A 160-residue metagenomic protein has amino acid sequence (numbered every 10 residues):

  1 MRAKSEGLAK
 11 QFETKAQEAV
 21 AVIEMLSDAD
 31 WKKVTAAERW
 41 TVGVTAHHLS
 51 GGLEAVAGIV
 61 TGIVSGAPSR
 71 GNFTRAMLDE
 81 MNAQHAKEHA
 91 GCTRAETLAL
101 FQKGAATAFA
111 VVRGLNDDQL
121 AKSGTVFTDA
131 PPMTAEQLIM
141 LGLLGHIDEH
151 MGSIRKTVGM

Functional and structural regions predicted by a protein language model:
M1-Q17: Extreme N-terminal tail/first-helix region
S5-E6, C92-L98, I139-M140: Active-site rim elements
F12-V44: Long, hydrophobic N-terminal alpha-helical segment
A16-E24, L53-A57, T61, Q102-N116 (+2 more regions): Structural signal for well-ordered, non-membrane alpha-helices
A21, T35, K87, A110 (+1 more regions): Short, flexible active-site loop motifs that bind/organize anionic cofactors or intermediates
M25-W31, R113-A121, M160: Surface-exposed helix-capping loop/turn segments at secondary-structure junctions
K32-E80, S123-M160: Short, contiguous alpha-helical
E80-K122: Acidic/histidine-rich alpha-helical segments that form the ligand environment of transition-metal centers
